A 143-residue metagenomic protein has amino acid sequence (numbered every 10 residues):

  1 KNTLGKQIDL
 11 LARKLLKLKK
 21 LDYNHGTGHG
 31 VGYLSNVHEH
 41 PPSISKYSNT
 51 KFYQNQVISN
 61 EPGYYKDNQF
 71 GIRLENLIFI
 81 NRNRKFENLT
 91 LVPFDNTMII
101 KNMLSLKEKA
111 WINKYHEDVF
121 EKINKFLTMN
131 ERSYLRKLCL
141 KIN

Functional and structural regions predicted by a protein language model:
K1-N143: Active-site neighborhoods and metal-handling regions in enzymes and metal-associated proteins
